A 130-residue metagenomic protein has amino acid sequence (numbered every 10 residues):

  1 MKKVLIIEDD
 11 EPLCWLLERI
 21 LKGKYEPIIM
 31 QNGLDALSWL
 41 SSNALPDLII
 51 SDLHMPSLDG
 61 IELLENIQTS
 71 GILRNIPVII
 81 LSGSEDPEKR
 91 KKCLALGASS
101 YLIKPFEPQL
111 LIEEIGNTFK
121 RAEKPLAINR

Functional and structural regions predicted by a protein language model:
E8: Conserved acidic carboxylate
E11-I29: Two-component/phosphorelay signaling modules centered on CheY-like receiver
C14, P56, E65, R74 (+2 more regions): The feature encodes the CheY-like receiver
I29-L48: Acidic, metal-coordinating helix/loop segments flanking the phosphotransfer/catalytic sites of two-component signaling
D52, S82: Active-site residues of response regulator receiver
S99: Short, glycine/charged-rich "phosphate-handling" switch motifs in NTP-dependent and phosphotransfer domains
F106-I115: C-terminal output helix
